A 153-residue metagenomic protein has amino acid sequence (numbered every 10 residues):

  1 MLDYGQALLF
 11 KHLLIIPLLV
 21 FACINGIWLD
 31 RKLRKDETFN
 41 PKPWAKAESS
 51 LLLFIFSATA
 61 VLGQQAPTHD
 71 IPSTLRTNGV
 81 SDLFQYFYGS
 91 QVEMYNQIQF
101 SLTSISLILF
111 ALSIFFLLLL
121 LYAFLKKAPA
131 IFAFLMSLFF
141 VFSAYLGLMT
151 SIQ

Functional and structural regions predicted by a protein language model:
M1-Q153: Polytopic transmembrane helical bundles with strong interfacial aromatic enrichment
